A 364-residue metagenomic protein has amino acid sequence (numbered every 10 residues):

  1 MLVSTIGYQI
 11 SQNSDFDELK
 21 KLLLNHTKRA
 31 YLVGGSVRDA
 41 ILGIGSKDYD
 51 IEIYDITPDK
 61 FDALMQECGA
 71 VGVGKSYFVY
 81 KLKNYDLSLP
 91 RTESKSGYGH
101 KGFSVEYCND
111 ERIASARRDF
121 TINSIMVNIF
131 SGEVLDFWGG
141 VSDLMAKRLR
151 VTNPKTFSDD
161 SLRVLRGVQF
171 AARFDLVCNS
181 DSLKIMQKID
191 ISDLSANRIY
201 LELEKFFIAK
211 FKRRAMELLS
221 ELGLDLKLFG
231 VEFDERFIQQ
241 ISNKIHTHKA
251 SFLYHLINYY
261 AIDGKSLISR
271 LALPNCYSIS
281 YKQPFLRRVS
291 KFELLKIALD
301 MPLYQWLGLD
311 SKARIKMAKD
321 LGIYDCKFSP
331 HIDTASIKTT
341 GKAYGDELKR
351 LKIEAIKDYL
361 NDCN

Functional and structural regions predicted by a protein language model:
M1-N364: Catalytic cores of the polymerase beta-like nucleotidyltransferase superfamily and closely associated nucleotide
